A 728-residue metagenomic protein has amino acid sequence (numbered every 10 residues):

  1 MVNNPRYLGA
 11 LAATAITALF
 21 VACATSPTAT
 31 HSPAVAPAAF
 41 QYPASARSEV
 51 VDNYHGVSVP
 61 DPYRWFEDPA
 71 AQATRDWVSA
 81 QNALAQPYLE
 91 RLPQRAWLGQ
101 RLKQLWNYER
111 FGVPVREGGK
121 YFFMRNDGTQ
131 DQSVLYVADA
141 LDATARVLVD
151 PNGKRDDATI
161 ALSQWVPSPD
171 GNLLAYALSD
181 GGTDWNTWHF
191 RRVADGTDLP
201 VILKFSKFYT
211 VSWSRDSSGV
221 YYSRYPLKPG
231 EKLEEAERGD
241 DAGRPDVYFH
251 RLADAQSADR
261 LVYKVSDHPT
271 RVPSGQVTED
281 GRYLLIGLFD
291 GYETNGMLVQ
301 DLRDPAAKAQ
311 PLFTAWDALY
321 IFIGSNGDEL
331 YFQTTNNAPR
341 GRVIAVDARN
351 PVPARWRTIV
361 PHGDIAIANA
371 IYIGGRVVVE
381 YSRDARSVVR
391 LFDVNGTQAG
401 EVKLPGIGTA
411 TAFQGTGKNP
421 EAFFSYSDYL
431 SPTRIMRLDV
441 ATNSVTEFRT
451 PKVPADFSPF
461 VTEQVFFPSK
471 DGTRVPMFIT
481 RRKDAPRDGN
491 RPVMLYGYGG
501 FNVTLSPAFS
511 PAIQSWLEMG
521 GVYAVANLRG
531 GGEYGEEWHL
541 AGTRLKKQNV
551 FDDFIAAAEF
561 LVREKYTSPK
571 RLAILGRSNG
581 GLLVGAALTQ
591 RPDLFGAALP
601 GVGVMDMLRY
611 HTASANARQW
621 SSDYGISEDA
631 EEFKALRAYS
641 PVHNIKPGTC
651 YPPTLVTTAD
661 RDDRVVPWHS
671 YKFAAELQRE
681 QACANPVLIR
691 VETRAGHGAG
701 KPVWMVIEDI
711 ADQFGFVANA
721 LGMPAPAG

Functional and structural regions predicted by a protein language model:
L19-A22: C-terminal motif of bacterial Sec signal peptides marking the signal peptidase cleavage site
A73-V166, A177, R271-S325, N369 (+7 more regions): Non-catalytic accessory segments flanking enzyme active sites
G119, D170-N172, D216-S218, D280-R282 (+3 more regions): Short coil/turn segments that connect the beta-strands within blades of beta-propeller domains
V137-A138, H189-V193, D241-A253, L298-L302 (+2 more regions): Beta-propeller blade signature
R146-V211, D216-S217: A conserved hydrophobic secondary-structure block that centers on an alpha-helix together with its immediately flanking
N152-W165, A177-T183, T197-P200, L438-S444 (+6 more regions): Cap/lid segment of the alpha/beta-hydrolase catalytic domain
S179-D180, R224-G243: Short, conserved, GDST-rich strand-edge loop motifs in beta-rich repeat architectures
A512, M519, V525-G728: Active-site-proximal cap/loop segments of hydrolase catalytic domains
